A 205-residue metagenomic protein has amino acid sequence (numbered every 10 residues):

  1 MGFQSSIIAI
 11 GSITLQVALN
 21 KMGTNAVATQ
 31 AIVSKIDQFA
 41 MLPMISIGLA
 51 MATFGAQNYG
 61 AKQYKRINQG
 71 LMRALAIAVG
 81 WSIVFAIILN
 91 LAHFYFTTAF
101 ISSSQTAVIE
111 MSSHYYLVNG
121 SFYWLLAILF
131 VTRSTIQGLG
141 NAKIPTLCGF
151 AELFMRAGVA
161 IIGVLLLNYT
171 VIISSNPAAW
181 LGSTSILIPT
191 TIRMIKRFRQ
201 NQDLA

Functional and structural regions predicted by a protein language model:
M1, S5, I13, V17 (+7 more regions): Transmembrane alpha-helix boundary and packing residues in multipass membrane permease domains and related
M1-T14, L19, F39, P43 (+4 more regions): Hydrophobic faces of transmembrane alpha-helices in multi-pass small-molecule transporters and flippases across diverse
S6-K35, F39, Q57, Y95-Q105 (+1 more regions): Helix-terminus/linker motif at the lipid-water interface of multi-pass membrane proteins
V27, D37-A40, I109-L117, E152: Alpha-helical membrane-interface segments at transmembrane helix boundaries
Q30-I87, L91-H93, L126-G140, I144-C148: Small-residue-rich hydrophobic transmembrane alpha-helices
G48, N119-G138, I144-V159, I172-I188: Short runs within selected transmembrane alpha-helices of multi-pass transporters and secretion channels
G55-F122, G163-A205: Short alpha-helical transmembrane segments in multi-pass integral membrane proteins
